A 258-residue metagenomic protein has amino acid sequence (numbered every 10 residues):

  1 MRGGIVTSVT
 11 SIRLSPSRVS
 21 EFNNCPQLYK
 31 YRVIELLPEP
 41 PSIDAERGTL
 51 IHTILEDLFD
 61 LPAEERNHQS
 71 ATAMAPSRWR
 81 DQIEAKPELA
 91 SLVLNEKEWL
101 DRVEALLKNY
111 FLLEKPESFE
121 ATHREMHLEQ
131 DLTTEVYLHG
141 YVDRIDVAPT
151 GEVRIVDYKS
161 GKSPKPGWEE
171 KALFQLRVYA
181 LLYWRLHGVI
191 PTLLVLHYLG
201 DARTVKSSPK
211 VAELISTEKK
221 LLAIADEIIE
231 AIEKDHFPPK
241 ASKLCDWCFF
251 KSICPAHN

Functional and structural regions predicted by a protein language model:
M1-I5: Short, Lys/Arg-enriched N-terminal segments with co-localized hydrophobic residues within the first ~10-30 amino acids
V9-T10, K30: An N-terminal structural lobe/cap that precedes and organizes the functional/catalytic core across diverse proteins
V19-S20, N24-A63, L100-K108, A121-M126: Nuclease catalytic cores
C25, C245-C248, C254: Short cysteine clusters
L28-E35, T53, Q82-A85, V156-S160 (+2 more regions): Short acidic (Asp/Glu) and glycine-rich catalytic loops that position anionic groups and cofactors
I54-R124: A non-catalytic, helix-rich entry segment at domain boundaries
M126-L221: Mg2+/Mn2+-dependent nuclease catalytic core
I215-F249: Polybasic (Lys/Arg-rich)
